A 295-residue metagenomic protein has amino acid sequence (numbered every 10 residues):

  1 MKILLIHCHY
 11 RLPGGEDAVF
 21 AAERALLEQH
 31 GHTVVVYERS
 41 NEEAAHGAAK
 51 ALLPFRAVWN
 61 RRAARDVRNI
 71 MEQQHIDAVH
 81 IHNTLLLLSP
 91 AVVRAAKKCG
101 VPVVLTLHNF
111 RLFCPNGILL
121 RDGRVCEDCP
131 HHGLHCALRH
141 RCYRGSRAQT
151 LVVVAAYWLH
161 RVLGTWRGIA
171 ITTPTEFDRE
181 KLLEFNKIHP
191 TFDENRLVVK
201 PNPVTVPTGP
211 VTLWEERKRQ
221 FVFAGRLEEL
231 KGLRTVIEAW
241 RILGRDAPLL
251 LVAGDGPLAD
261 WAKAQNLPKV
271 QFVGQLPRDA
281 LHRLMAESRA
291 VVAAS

Functional and structural regions predicted by a protein language model:
M1-S40, E72-Q74, V92-P102, R241: N-terminal subdomain of nucleotide-sugar transferases
L5, R68-L88, P102-T106, R111: Short N-terminal targeting/anchoring amphipathic segment
R39-N69, I81-N83, H140-V152: A short, charged, and often flexible helix/loop element on the N-terminal side of the glycosyltransferase catalytic
A78, A96-Y143, T172, V198: Active-site proximal beta-strand in glycosyltransferases
L112, H131-G209, F272: Donor nucleotide-sugar binding/catalytic pocket of nucleotide-sugar-dependent glycosyltransferases
T172, V199, V204, T208 (+3 more regions): Conserved donor-binding/catalytic core segment of Leloir-type glycosyltransferases
A224-G225, L233-Q271, D279-A280: A conserved nucleotide-sugar
A286-S295: Acidic donor-binding loop of glycosyltransferase active sites
